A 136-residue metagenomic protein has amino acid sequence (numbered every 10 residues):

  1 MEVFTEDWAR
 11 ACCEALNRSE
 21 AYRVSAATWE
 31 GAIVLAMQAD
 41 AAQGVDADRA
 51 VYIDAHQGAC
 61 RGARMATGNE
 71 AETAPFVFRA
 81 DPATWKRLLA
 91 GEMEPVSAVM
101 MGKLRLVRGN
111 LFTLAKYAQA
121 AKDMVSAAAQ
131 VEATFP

Functional and structural regions predicted by a protein language model:
M1-P136: Feature captures hydrophobic
